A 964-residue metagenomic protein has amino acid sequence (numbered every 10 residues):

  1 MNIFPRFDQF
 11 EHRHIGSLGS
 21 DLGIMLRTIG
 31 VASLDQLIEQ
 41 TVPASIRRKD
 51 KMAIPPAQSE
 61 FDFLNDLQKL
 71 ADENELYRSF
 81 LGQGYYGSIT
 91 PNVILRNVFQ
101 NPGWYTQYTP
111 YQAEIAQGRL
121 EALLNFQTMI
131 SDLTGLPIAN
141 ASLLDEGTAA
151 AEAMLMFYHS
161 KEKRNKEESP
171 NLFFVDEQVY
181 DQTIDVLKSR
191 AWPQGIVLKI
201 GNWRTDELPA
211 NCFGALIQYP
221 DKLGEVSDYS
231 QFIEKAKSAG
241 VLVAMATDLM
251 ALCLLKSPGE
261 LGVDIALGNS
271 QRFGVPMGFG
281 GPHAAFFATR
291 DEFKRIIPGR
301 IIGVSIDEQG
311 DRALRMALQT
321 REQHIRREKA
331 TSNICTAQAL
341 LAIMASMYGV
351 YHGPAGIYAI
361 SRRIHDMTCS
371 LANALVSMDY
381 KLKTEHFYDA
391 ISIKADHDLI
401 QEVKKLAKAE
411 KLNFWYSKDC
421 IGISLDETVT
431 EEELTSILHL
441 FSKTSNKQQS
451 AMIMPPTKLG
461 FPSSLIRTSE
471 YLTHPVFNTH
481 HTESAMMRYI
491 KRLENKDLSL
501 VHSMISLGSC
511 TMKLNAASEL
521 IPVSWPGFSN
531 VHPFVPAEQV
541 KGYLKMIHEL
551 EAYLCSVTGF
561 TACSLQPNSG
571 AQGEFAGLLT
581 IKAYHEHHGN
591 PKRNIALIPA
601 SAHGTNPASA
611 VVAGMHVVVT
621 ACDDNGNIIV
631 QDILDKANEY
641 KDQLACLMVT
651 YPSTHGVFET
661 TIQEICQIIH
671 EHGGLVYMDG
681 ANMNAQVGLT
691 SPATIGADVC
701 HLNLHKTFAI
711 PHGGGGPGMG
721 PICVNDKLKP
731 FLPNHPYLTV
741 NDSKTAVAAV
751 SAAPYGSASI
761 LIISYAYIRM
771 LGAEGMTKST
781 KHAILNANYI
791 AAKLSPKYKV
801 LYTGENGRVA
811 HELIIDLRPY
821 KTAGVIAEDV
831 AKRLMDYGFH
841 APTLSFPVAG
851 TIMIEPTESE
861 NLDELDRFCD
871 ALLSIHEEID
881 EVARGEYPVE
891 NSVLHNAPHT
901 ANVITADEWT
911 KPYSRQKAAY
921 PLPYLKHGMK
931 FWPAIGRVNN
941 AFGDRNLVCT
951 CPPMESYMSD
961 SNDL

Functional and structural regions predicted by a protein language model:
M1-T28, Q40-F80, I89-Y105, Y111-E114 (+11 more regions): Non-catalytic terminal extensions of PLP-dependent enzymes
T109-R119, N125-Q127, N140: N-terminal export/assembly segments and adjacent metallocofactor-ligating motifs of anaerobic energy-metabolism
M129-A150, S169, F173: A conserved hydrophobic secondary-structure block that centers on an alpha-helix together with its immediately flanking
A139, V197-G201, K383, W415 (+3 more regions): General small-molecule cofactor/ligand-binding pocket signal
T148-A313, L375, D379, S392-I393 (+4 more regions): Conserved PLP-enzyme active-site core in the AAT-like
V275-A288, E292-F293, T336-L341, S424 (+6 more regions): Conserved phosphate/anionic-ligand binding catalytic regions in large, soluble enzymes, centered on
R290, K294-T331, A339, P717-P721 (+2 more regions): Long, C-terminal catalytic modules of enzymes
